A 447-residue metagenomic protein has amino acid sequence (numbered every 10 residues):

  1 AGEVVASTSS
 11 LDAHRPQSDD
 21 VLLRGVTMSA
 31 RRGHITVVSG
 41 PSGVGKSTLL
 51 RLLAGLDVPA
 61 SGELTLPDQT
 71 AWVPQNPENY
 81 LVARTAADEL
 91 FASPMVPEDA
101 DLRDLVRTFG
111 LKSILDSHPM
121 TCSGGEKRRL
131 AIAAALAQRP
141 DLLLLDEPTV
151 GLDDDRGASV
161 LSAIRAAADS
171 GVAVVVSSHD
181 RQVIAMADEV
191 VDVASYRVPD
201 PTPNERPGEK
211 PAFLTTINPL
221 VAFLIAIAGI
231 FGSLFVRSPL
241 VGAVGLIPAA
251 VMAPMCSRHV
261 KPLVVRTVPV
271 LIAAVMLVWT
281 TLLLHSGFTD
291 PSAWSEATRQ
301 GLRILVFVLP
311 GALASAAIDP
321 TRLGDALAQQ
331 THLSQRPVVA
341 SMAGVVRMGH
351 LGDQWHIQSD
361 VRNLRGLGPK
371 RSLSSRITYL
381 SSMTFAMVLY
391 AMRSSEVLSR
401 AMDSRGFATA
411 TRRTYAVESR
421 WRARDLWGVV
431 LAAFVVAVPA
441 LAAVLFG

Functional and structural regions predicted by a protein language model:
A54: Helix-to-loop junction immediately C-terminal to a conserved catalytic motif
N76, D154-R156: Helix N-cap at the start of a conserved alpha-helix in ABC-type nucleotide-binding domains
D99-I114: Conserved ABC ATPase "signature" region
H118-C122, E126: Conserved ABC ATPase signature
I132: Hydrophobic anchor residue at the start of the ABC signature
A135-L136: ABC ATPase C-loop
L143-E147: Catalytic Walker B motif of ABC-type/P-loop ATPase nucleotide-binding domains
R206-V241, G245-A250, I357-G447: Transmembrane alpha-helix interface motif
